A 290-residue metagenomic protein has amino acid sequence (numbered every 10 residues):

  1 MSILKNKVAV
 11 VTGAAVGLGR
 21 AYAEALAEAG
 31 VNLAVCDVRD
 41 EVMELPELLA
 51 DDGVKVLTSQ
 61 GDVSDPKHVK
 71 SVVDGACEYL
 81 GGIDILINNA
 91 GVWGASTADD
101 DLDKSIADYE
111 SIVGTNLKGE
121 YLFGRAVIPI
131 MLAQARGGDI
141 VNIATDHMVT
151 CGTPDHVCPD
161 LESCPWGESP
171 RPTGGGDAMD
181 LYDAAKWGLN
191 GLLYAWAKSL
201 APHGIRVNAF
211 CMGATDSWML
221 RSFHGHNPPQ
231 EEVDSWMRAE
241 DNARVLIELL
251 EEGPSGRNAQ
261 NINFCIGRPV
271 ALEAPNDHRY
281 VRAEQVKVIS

Functional and structural regions predicted by a protein language model:
A15-V16: Conserved glycine-rich cofactor-binding loop
V31-E44: Conserved glycine-rich Rossmann-like NAD(P)H-binding loop of the short-chain dehydrogenase/reductase
Q60-V72, I106: The beta1-alpha1 cofactor-binding region of Rossmann-like NAD(H)/NADP(H)-dependent oxidoreductases
T97-E110, P154: Substrate-binding pocket helix/loop in short-chain dehydrogenase/reductase
G124-R125, Y194: A short, exposed helix-loop element centered on a Lys and neighboring polar residues
V141-G188, L193-Y194, K198-P202, A214: Catalytic loop of short-chain dehydrogenase/reductase
A209, Q230-A283: C-terminal helical subdomain
